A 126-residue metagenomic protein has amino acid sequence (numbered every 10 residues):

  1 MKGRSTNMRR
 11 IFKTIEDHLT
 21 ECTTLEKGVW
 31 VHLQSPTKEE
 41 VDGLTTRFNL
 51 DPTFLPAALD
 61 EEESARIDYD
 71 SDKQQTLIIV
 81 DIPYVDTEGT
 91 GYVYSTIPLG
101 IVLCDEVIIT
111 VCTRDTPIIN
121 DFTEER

Functional and structural regions predicted by a protein language model:
M1-R126: Peripheral, non-transmembrane regulatory/ligand-interaction domains of membrane transport proteins
